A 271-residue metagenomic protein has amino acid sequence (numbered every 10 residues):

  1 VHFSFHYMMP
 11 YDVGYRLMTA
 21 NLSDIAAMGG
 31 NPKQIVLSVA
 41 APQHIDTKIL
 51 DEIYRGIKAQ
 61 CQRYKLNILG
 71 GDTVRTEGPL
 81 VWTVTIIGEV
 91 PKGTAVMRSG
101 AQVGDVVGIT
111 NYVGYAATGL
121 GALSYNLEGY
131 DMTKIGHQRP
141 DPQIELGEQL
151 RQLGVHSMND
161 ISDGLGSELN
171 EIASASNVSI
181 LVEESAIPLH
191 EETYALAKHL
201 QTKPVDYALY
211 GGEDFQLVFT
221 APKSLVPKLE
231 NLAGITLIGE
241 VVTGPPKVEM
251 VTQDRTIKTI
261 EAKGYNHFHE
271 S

Functional and structural regions predicted by a protein language model:
V1-H2, Q34-S38, Y125-L127, G147-R151: A short alpha-helix capping/helix-coil boundary motif
V1-I109: Glycine-rich phosphate/pyrophosphate-binding loop regions near the starts of catalytic domains
M8-V13, M132-P140, H156-S157, P204-Y207: Short pre-catalytic strand/loop immediately N-terminal to key active-site residues, enriched for Gly-Thr
M18, L120-L123, L169-A173: Buried hydrophobic packing segments
H44-N67, R75-W82, I87, Q152-L153 (+1 more regions): Glycine-/charge-enriched secondary-structure boundary and capping motifs
L69, K92-V96, Q143-L146, G166-S167 (+1 more regions): Glycine-rich, charged/polar anion/phosphate-binding loops that engage phosphate groups from diverse ligands
P79-V81, A95-E148: Short, acidic (Asp/Glu-rich) active-site segment that either coordinates a divalent metal cofactor
E89-K92, V106, Y112-V113, N126 (+2 more regions): Short loop segments at secondary-structure junctions
